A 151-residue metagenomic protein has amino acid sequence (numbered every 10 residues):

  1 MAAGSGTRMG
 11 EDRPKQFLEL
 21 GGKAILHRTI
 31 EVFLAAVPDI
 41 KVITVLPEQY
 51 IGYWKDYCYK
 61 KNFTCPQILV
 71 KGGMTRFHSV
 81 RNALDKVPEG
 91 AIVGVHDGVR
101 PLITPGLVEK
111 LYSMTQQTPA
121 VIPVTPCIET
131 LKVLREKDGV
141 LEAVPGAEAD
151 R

Functional and structural regions predicted by a protein language model:
M1-G52: N-terminal glycine-rich phosphate-binding loop and ensuing alpha1 helix
L26, A83, D97: Residue-level signal for inorganic ion chemistry
H27, G73, F77-R81: Glycine-rich phosphate-binding loop at the start of an alpha helix
T44, V95, A120-P123: Structural beta-sheet core signal
Y57-Y59: Conserved hydrophobic residues forming the short capping helix/wall of the S-adenosyl-L-methionine
N62-M74: Conserved donor nucleotide-binding strand/loop of the catalytic core
H78-I92: Active-site nucleotide-sugar/metal-binding loop of Leloir-type enzymes
L102-R151: Conserved core of the sugar-phosphate nucleotidyltransferase
